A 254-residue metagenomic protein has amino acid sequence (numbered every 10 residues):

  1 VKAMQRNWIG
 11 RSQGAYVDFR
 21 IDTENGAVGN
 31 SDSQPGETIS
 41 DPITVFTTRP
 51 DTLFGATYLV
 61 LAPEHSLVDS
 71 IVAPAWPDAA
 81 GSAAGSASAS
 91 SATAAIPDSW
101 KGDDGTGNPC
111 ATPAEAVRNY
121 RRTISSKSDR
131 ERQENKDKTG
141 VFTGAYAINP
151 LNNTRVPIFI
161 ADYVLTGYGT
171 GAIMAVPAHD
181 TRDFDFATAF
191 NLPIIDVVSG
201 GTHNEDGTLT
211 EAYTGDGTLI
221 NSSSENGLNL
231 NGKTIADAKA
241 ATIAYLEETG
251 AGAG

Functional and structural regions predicted by a protein language model:
V1-I43, P50-D51, S66, A83-G85 (+3 more regions): Residue patterns forming the tRNA-binding/recognition surfaces of aminoacyl-tRNA synthetases and related DALR
G14-V17, D69-G81, I96-G200, G207: Catalytic alpha/beta core of large soluble enzyme barrels
D41, A56, N153-R155, G169-T170 (+1 more regions): Short coil/turn connectors at secondary-structure junctions
T44-F46, T52-L61, V156-I160, M174-A175: Short hydrophobic-aromatic micro-motifs
T48, P63, N108, T112 (+1 more regions): Short coil/turn linker and secondary-structure boundary residues
G55-L59, E64-V72, A95: Intervening/peripheral non-core polypeptide segments
